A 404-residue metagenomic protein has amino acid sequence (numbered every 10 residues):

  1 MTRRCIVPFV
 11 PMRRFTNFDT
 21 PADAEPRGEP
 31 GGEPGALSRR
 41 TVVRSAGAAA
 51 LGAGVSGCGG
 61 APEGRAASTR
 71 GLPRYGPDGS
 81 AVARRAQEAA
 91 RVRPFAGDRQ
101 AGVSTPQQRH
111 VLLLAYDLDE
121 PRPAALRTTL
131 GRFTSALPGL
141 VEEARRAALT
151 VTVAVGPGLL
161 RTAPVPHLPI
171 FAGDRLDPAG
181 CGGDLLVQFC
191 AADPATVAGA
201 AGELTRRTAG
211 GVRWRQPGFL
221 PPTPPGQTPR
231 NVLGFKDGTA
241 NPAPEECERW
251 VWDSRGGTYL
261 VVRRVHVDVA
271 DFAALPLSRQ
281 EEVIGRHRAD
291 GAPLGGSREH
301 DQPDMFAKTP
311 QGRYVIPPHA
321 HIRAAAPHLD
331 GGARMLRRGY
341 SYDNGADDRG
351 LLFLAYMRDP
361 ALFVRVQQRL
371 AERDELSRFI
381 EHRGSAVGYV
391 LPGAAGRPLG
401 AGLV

Functional and structural regions predicted by a protein language model:
M1-L37: N-terminal secretory signal peptides
T41-V404: Long, histidine/aromatic-enriched segments associated with O2/redox biology
